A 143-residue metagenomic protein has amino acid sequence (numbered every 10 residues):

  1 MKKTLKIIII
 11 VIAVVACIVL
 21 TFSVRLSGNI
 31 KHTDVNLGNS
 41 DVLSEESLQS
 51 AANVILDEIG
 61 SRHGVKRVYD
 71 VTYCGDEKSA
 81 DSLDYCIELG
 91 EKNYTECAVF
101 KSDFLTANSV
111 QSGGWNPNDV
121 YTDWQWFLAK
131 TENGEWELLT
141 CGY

Functional and structural regions predicted by a protein language model:
K2-V120: Flexible low-complexity loop/turn motifs enriched in small/helix-breaking residues
Y121-Y143: Short beta-strand edge/turn micro-motifs at domain boundaries
